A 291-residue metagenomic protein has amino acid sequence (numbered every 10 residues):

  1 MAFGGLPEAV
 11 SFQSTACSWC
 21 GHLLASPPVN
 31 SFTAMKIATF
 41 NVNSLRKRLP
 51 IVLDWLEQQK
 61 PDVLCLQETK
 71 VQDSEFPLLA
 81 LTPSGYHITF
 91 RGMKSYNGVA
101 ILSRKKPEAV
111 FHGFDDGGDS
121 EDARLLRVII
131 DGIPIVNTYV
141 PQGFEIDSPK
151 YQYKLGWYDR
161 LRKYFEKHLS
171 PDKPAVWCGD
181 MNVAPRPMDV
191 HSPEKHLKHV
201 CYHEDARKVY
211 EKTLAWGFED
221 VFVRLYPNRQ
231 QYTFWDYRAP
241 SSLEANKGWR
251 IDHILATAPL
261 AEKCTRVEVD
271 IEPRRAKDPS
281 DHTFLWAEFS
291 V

Functional and structural regions predicted by a protein language model:
S14-H22, S26-Y86, K94, V99 (+1 more regions): N-terminal, active-site-proximal structural segment of metallo-dependent hydrolase catalytic domains
M35-S44, G132-D147, C178, H282: Active-site-proximal beta-strand elements of phosphoester/diester hydrolases
F40-N41, L56-S74, I135, Y164-P187 (+4 more regions): Active-site beta-strand/loop signature of hydrolases that rely on acidic residues for catalysis
T69-Q72, F76-E145: Structured beta-strand-rich core segments of catalytic domains in phosphoester-bond hydrolases
S84, W157-I251: Metal-dependent phosphoesterases centered on the DNase I-like endonuclease/exonuclease/phosphatase
S95-V110, R229, S242-K263, F289: Conserved beta strand-loop-helix elements of the APE1-like EEP
D115-D116, P141-Y158, E194-H199: Surface-exposed cleft-lining segments at the edges of enzyme active sites
E268-V291: Surface polyanion/phosphate-binding segment centered on an Asp-His-Pro turn
